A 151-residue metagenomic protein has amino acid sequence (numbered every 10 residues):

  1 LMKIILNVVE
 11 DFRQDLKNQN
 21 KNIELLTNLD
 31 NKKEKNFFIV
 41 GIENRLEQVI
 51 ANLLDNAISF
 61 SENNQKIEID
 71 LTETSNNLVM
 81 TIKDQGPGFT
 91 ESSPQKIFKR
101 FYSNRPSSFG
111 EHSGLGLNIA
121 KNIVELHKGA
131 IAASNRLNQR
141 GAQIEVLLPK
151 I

Functional and structural regions predicted by a protein language model:
L1-R13, L29: A conserved beta-strand-to-alpha-helix junction within the catalytic ATP-binding
D15-D30: Short conserved segments within the C-terminal catalytic ATPase subdomain
E34-G41: Conserved micro-motifs of the catalytic ATP-binding
A57-I58: Short helix-loop "hinge" at the ATP-lid/N-box region of the Bergerat-fold HATPase_c
F89-F101: Short conserved segment of the HATPase_c
G116, A120: Short alpha-helical Gxxx[C/S/T] motif in the catalytic ATP-binding
G129-A130: Conserved glycine-rich
